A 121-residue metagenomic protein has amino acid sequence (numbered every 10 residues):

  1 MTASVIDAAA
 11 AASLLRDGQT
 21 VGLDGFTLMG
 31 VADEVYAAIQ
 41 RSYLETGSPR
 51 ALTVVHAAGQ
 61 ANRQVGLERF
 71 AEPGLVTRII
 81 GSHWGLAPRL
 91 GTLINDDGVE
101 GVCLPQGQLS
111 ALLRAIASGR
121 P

Functional and structural regions predicted by a protein language model:
M1-P121: Conserved alpha/beta enzyme-core scaffold
